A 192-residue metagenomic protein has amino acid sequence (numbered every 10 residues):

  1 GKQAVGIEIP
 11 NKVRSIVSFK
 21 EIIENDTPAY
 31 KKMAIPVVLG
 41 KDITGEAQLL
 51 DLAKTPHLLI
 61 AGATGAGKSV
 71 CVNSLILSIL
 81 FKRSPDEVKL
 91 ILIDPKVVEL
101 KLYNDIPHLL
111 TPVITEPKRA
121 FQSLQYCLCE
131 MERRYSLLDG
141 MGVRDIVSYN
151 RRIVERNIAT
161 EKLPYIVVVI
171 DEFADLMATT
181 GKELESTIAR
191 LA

Functional and structural regions predicted by a protein language model:
K2-V37, K41-I43, A47-L49, K54-T55 (+3 more regions): P-loop NTPase motor-domain active sites and their immediate coupling elements
A53, L80-Q125: P-loop NTPase switch/communication element
L58-L59: Short hydrophobic/aromatic beta-strand immediately N-terminal to the Walker A/P-loop
T64-G65: The conserved Walker
K68: Conserved lysine of the Walker
C71, L75: Hydrophobic positions on the alpha1 helix immediately C-terminal to the Walker A/P-loop
